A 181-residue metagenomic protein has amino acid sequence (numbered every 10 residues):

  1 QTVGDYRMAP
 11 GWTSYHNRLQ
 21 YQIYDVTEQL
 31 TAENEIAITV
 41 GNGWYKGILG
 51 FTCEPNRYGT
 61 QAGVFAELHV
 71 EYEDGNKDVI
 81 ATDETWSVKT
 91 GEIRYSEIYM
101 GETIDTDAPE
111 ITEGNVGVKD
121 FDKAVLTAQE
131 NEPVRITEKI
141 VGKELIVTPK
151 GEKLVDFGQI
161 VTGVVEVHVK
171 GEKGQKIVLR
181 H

Functional and structural regions predicted by a protein language model:
Q1-H181: Extracellular/oxidizing-compartment recognition motifs
